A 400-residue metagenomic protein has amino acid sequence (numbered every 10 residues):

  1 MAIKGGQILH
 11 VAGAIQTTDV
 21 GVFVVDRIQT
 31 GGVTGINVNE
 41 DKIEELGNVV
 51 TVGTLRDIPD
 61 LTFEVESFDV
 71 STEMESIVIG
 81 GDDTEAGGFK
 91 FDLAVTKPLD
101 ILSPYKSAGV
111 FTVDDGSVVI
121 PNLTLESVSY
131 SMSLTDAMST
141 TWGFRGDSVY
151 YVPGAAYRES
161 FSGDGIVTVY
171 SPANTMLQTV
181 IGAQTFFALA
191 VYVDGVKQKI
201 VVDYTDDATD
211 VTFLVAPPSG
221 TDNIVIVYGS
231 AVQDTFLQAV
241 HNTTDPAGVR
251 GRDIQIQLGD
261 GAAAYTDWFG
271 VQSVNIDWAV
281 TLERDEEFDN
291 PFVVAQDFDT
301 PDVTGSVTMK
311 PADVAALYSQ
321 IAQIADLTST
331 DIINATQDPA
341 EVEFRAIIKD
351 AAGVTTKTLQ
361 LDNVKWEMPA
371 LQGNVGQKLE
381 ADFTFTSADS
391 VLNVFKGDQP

Functional and structural regions predicted by a protein language model:
M1-P400: Signature of extracytoplasmic/envelope-associated structural regions
